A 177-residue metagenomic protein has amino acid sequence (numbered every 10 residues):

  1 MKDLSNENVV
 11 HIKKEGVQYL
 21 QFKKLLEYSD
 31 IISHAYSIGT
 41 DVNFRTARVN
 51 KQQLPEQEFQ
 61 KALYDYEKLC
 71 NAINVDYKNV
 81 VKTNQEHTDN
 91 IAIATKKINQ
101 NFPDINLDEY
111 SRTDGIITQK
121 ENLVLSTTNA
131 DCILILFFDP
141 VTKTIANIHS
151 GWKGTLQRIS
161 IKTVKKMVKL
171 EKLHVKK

Functional and structural regions predicted by a protein language model:
M1-Q21: Short, Gly/Pro- and small/polar-rich lid/capping loops
V10-H11, Q18, N50, K165 (+2 more regions): N-terminal non-cleavable signal-anchor helices
K14-K24, K82-N90: N-terminal short beta-loop-beta anion/metal-coordinating cradle
K23-K24, S29-C70: Intrinsically disordered, low-complexity, positively charged segments
I32-S33, K78-V81, V175-K177: Residue-level recognition of the N-termini of beta-strands and the immediately preceding loop/turn
D41-N43, D89, I133, G154: Residues that cap or initiate secondary-structure elements
F59-I148: Phosphate-centric recognition/catalysis
I135-K177: Glycine- and Gly-Pro-enriched alpha-helical subdomains that act as flexible, kink-prone "lid/hinge" or packing modules
